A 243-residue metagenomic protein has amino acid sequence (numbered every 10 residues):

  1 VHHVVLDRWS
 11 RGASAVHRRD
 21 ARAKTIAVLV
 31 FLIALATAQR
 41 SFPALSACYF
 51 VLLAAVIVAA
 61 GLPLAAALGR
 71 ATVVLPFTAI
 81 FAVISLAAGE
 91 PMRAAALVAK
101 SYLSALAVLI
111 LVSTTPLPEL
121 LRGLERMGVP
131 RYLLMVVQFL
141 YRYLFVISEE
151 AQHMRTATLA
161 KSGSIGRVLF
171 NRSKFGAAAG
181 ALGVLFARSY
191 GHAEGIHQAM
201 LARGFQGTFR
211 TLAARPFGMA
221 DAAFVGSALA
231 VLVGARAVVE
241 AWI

Functional and structural regions predicted by a protein language model:
V1-S41, F50-L52, H153-I243: Transmembrane alpha-helix interface motif
K24, L45-S46, A65-A67, L134: Alpha-helical transmembrane segments and their helix-entry boundary regions
L32-T37, A54-V58, A82-L86, L106 (+3 more regions): Alpha-helical transmembrane segments of multipass membrane proteins
I33-P43, V58-A66, G89: Short, hydrophobic transmembrane alpha-helix segments
S46-L53, A99-K100: Hydrophobic core segments of alpha-helical transmembrane domains in multi-pass membrane proteins
L68-R172: Juxtamembrane/interface alpha-helical elements of multi-pass membrane proteins
